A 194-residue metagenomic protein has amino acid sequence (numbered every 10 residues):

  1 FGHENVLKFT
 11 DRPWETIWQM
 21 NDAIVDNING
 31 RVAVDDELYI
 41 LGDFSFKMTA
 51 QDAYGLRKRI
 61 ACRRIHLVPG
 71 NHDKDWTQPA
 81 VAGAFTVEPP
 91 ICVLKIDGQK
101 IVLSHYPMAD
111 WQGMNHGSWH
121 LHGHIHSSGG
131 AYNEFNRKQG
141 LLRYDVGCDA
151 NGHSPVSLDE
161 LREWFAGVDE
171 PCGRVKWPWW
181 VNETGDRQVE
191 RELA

Functional and structural regions predicted by a protein language model:
F1-E4, K47-A50, K74-T77, D110-G113 (+2 more regions): Short catalytic/ligand-binding loop motif for oxyanion handling, primarily in non-cytosolic enzymes, centered on
G2-V93: Core catalytic region of metal-dependent phosphoesterases/phosphodiesterases, especially metallo-beta-lactamase-like
H66, A82-E190: Conserved beta-sheet core of the metallophosphoesterase superfamily
L193-A194: Intrinsically disordered, low-complexity, mixed-charge
